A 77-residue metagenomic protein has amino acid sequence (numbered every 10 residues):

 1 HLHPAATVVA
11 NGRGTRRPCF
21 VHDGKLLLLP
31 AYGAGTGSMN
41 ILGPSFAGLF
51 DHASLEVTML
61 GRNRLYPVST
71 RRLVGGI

Functional and structural regions predicted by a protein language model:
L2-I77: Extended recognition/assembly regions associated with phosphoester-bond processing machinery
